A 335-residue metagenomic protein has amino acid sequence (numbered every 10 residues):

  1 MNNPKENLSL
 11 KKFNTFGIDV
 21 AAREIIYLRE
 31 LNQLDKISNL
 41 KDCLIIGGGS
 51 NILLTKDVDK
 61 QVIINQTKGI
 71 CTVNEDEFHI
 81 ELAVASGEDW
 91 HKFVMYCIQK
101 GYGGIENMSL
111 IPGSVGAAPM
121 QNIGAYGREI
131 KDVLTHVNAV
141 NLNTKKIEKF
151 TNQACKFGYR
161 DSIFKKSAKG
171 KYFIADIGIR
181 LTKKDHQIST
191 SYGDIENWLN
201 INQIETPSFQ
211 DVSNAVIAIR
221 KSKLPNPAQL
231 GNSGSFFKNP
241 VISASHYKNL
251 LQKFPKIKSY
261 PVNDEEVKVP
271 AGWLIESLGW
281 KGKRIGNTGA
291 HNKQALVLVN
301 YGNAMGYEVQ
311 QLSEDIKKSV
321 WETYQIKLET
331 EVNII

Functional and structural regions predicted by a protein language model:
M1-T144: Anion-binding (especially nucleotide phosphate/pyrophosphate-binding) glycine-rich loop and adjoining beta-alpha core
K5-E6, K11-G17, I147-L298, G302-Y307 (+1 more regions): Phosphate/pyrophosphate- and phosphate-bearing ligand-binding catalytic cores of soluble enzymes
E30, G49, G113, K145 (+4 more regions): Residue-level signal for inorganic ion chemistry
K36-K41, S191-I195, L312-I316: Short amphipathic alpha-helices in soluble, non-transmembrane regions that often serve as interface/regulatory elements
V94, G272, K318: Short glycine-/small-residue-rich flexible loop motifs, especially phosphate/cofactor-binding loops
C97, V320, Y324: Hydrophobic pocket-lining residues that define ligand/cofactor binding sites across diverse proteins
Y102, G306-V309: Beta-rich strand-turn-strand
